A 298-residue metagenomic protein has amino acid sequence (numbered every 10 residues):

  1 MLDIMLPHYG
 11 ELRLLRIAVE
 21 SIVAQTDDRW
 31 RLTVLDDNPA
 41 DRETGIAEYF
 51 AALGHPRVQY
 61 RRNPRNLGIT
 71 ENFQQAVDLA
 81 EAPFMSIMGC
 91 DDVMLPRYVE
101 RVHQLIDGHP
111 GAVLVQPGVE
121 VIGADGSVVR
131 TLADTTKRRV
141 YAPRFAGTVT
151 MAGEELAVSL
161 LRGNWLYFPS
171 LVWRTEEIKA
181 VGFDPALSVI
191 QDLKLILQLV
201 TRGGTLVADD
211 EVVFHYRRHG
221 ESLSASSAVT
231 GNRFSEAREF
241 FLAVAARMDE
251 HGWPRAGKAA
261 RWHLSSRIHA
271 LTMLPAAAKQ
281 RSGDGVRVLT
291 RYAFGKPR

Functional and structural regions predicted by a protein language model:
M1-D3, S21, R31, K194: Cell-envelope/extracellular polymer assembly enzymes that use nucleotide-activated donors
E11-A24: Short, well-formed alpha-helical segments that are part of the catalytic scaffolds of diverse glycosyltransferases
V23-R61: Acidic donor-binding segment of Leloir-type glycosyltransferases
N63-A80, V93: Glycine-rich, basic loop-to-helix element that forms the pyrophosphate-binding segment of sugar-nucleotide handling
M85: Short aromatic/hydrophobic "clamp" motif used to bind/position activated sugar donors
R97-K137: Conserved donor NDP-sugar-binding/catalytic core segment of glycosyltransferases
Y141-R233: Conserved nucleotide-sugar donor-binding catalytic segment
T201, E211-G220, A225-W253, G283-G295: Catalytic core of nucleotide-sugar-dependent glycosyltransferases
